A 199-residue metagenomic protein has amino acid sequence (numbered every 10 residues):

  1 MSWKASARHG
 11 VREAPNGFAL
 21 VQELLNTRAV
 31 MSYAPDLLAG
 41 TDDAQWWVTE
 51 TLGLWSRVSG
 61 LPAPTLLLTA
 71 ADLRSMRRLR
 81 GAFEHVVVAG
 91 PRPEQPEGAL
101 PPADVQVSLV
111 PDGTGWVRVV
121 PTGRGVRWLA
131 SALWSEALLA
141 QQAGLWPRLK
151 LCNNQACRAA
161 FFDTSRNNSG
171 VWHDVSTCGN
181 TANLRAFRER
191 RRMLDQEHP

Functional and structural regions predicted by a protein language model:
M1-L151, Q155-F162, Q196-P199: Short helix-coil boundary/hinge micro-motifs
V120, N168, R190-L194: Small/flexible residues
N168-G179: Cysteine-rich micro-motifs
T177-D195: Basic DNA-binding region of bZIP-type proteins
